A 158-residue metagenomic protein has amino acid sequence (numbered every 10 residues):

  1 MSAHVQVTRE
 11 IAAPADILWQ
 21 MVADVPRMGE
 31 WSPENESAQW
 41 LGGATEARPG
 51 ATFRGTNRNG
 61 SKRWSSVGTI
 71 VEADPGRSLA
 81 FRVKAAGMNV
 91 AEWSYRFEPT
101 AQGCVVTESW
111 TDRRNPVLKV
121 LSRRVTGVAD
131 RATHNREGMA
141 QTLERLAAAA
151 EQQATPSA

Functional and structural regions predicted by a protein language model:
M1, A47, G60-W64, A85-N89 (+1 more regions): A generic structural micro-feature
M1-G42, R145, E151, A158: Hydrophobic ligand-binding cavity/cleft-lining segments
S2-T8, D16, T52, S65 (+3 more regions): Intrinsic-disorder/low-complexity, polar/charged segments enriched in Ser/Thr/Lys/Arg/Asp/Glu/Gln
Q6, P26-T69, A73-S78: Short beta-edge strand/loop motif at the mouth of beta-sheet-based domains
T8-A12, Q39, T69, R82 (+1 more regions): Generic structural detector for well-ordered beta-strands
A15-D16, E46, V71-R77, R96-V105 (+1 more regions): A short, structured loop/turn motif at beta-sheet edges
L18-V22, M28, F53, I70 (+4 more regions): Hydrophobic pocket/interface hotspot
V83-Q141, L146: Beta-strand/loop substructures that line and gate deep hydrophobic ligand-binding cavities in soluble
